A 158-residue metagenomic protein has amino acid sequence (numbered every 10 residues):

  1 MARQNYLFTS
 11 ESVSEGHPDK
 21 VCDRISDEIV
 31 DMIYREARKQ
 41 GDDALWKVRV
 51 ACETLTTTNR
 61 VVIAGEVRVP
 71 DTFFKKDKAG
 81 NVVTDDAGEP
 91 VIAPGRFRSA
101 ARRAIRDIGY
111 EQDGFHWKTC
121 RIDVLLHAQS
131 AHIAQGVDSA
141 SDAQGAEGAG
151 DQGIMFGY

Functional and structural regions predicted by a protein language model:
M1-Y158: A domain-level signal for the structural core that forms small-molecule/cofactor-binding pockets and catalytic centers
